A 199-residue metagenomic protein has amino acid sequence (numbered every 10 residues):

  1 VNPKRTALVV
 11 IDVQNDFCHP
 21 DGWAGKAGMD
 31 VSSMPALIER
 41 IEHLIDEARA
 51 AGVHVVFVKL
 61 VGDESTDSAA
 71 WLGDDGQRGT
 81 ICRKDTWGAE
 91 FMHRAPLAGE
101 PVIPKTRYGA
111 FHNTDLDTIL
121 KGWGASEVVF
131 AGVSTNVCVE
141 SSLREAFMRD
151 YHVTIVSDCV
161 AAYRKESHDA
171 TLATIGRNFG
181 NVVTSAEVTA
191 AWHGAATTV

Functional and structural regions predicted by a protein language model:
V1-A7, E42-A51, D63, L72-V199: Active-site-adjacent betaalpha module
K4-T6, G22-A48, V53-L60: A short alpha/beta connector and helix-capping loop motif
T6-F17: Acidic-leg catalytic submotif of subtilisin-like serine proteases
V10, F57, I155: Short beta-strand "acidic-cap" motif of Rossmann-like dinucleotide-binding folds
D16-D21, S65-D67: Short acidic/His/Gly/Ser-rich catalytic and metal-binding motifs that mark active-site loops of diverse hydrolases
G22-M29, A69-L72, A146: Surface-exposed, active-site-proximal loop segments in enzymatic domains
V56, T66, G76: HAD-like small-molecule phosphatases
